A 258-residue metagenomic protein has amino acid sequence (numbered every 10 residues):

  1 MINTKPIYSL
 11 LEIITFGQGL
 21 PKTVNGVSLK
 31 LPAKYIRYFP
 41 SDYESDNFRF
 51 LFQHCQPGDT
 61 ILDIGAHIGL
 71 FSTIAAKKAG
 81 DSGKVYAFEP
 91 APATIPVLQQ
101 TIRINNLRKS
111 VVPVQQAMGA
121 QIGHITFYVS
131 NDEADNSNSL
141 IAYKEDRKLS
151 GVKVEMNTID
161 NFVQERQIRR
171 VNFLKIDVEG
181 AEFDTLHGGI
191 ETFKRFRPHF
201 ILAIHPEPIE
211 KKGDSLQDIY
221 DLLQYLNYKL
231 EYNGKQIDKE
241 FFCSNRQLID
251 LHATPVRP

Functional and structural regions predicted by a protein language model:
M1-S110, R166-I168, L230-I237, C243-P258: S-adenosyl-L-methionine
Q18-G19, N25-R49, R108-K109, V114-R166: Glycine-rich adenosyl-binding loop in Rossmann-like folds that engage adenosine-containing cofactors
A66-I68, P92, M118-A120, V178-G180 (+1 more regions): Short, glycine/acidic-enriched loop or turn micro-motifs at the edges of active sites
A75, L98, V111, F127 (+1 more regions): Hydrophobic packing residues within well-ordered alpha-helices of enzyme cores
P92, P96-I104, Y128, I141 (+2 more regions): Class I S-adenosyl-L-methionine
P92, R147-V154, I204-G213: Acceptor-substrate binding/catalytic loop of class I
N161-P258: Conserved acidic-Pro-Pro-aromatic motif
